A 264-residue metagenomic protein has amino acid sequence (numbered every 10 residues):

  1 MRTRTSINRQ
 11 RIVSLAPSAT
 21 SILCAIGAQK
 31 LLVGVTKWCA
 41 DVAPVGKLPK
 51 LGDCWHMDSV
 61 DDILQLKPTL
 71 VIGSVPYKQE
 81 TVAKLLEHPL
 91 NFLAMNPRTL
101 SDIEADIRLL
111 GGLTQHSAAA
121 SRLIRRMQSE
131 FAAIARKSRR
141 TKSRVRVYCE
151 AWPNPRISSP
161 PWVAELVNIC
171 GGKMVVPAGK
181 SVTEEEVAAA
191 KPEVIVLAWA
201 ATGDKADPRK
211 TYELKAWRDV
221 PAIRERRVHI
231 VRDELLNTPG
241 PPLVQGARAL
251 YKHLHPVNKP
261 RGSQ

Functional and structural regions predicted by a protein language model:
M1-Q264: N-terminal ligand-binding lobe of clamshell/alpha-beta domains
